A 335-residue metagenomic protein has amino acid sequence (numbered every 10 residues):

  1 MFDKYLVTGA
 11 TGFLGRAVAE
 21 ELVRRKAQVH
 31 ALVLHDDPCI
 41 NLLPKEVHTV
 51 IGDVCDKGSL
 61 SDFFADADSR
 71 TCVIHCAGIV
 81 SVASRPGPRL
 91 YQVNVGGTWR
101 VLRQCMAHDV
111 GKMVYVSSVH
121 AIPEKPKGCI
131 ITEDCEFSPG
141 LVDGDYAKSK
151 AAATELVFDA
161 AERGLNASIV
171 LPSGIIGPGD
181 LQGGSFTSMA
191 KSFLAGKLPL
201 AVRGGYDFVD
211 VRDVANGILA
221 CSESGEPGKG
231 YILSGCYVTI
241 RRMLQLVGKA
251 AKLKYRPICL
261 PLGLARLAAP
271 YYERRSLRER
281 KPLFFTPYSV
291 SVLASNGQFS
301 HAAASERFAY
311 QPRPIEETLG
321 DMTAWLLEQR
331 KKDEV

Functional and structural regions predicted by a protein language model:
Y5-R25: N-terminal Rossmann NAD(P)H-binding glycine-rich loop of SDR-like oxidoreductase domains
P38, V47-G96, R100, Q104: NAD(P)H-binding glycine-rich loop region in Rossmannoid oxidoreductase-like domains and their noncatalytic homologs
V82-A83, V119-C129, I175-L181: Conserved catalytic-site region of short-chain dehydrogenase/reductase
P88, G96-D145: Conserved Rossmann-fold NAD(P)-dependent oxidoreductase catalytic core, especially the SDR/UDP-sugar
S117, E155-P178: Conserved beta-loop-beta element that borders a ligand/cofactor-binding pocket
F137-L141, S188-V209, D213: A conserved pocket-lining segment of Rossmann-fold NAD(P)-dependent short-chain dehydrogenase/reductase
A152, S185, V202-S222, K229: Substrate-positioning beta->alpha
G217-F284, H301, P314-V335: Mid/C-terminal beta-alpha module of Rossmann-like enzyme folds, strongest in SDR-family dehydrogenases/epimerases
